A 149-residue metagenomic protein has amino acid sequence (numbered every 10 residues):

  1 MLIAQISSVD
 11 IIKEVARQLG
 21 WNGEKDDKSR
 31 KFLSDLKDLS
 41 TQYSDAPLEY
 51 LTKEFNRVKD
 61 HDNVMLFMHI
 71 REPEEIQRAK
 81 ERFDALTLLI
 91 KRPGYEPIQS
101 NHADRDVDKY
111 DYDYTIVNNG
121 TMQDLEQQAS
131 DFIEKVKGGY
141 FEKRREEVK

Functional and structural regions predicted by a protein language model:
L2, D84-L86: Residues at the starts of beta-strands that form the adenosine-phosphate
I3-M65, R71: ATP-dependent small-molecule kinase phosphotransfer cores that center on conserved nucleotide phosphate-binding segments
K13, I76-Q77: Short glycine-/small-residue-rich flexible loop motifs, especially phosphate/cofactor-binding loops
A16-G20, K80, A129: Short, flexible helix/strand-to-coil boundary loops that buttress conserved ligand/catalytic motifs in alpha/beta
N56-K59, Q77-E81: Surface-exposed amphipathic alpha-helices with a cationic face
M65-H69, L86-K91: Short, hydrophobic beta-strand segments that form beta-sheet elements in well-ordered domains
H69-I70, A79: Charged, compositionally biased, marginally structured helical/coil segments
E75, E81-R82, L89-K149: Small-molecule kinase domains that catalyze NTP-dependent phosphoryl transfer to phosphate-bearing small molecules
